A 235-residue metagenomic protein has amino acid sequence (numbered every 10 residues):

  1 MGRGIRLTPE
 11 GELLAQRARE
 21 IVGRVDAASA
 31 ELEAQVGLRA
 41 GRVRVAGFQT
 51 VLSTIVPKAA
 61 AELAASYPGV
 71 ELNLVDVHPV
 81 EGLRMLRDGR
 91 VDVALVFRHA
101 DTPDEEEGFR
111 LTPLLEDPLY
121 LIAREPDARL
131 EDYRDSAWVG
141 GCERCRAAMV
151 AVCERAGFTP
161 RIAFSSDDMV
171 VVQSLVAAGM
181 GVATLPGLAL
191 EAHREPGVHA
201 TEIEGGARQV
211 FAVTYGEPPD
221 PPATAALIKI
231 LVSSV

Functional and structural regions predicted by a protein language model:
R6-A40, V96: Alpha-helical "hinge/linker" immediately C-terminal to small N-terminal DNA-binding modules
T8-G11, V45, L86-R87, Y133 (+2 more regions): Hydrophobic residues within well-ordered alpha-helices
A40-P103: Central regulatory/effector-binding core of bacterial HTH transcription factors
I55, I122, A128, V198-V235: A late-sequence structural motif
V77-V91, F97, R144-H199: Hydrophobic hinge/microswitch elements
F97, R134-A156, D220-I228: Secondary-structure junction motif
P103-P113, D117, V170-P219: Beta-alpha-beta core module
E105-G141: Flexible hinge/capping segments at coil-to-helix
